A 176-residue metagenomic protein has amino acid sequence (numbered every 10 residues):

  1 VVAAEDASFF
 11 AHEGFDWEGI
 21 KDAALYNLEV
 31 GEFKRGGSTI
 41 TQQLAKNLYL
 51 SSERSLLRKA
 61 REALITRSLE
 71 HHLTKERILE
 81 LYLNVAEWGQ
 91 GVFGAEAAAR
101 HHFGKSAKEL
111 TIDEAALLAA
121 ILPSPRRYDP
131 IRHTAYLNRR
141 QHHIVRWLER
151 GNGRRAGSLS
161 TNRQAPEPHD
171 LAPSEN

Functional and structural regions predicted by a protein language model:
V2-G153: Peptidoglycan glycan-strand catalytic modules in the bacterial/periplasmic cell-wall system
G153-N176: Compositionally biased, proline/threonine/alanine/serine-rich low-complexity intrinsically disordered stretches
